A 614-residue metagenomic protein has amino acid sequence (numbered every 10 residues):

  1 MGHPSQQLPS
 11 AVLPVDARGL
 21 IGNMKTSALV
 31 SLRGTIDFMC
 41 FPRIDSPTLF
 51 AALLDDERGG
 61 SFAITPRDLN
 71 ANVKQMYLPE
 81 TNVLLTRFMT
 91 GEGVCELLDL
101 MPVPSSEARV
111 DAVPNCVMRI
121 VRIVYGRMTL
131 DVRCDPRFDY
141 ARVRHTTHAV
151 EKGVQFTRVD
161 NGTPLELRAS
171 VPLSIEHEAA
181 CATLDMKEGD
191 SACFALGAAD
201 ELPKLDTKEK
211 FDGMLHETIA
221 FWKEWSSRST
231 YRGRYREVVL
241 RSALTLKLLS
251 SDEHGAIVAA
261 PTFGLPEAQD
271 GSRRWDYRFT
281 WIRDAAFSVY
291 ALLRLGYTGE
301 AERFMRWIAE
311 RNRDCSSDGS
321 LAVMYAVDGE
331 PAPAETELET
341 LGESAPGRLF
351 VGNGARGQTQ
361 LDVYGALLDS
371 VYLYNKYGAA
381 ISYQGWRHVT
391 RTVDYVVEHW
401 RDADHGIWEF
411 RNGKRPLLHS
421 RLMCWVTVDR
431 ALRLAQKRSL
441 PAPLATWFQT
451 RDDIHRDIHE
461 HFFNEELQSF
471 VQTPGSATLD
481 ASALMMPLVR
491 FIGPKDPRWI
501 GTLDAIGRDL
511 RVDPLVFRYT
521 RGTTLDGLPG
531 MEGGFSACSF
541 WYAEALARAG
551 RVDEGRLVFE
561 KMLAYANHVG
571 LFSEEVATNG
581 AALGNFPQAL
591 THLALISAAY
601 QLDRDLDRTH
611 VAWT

Functional and structural regions predicted by a protein language model:
M1-T614: Acidic, mature catalytic/reactive cores of soluble proteins
